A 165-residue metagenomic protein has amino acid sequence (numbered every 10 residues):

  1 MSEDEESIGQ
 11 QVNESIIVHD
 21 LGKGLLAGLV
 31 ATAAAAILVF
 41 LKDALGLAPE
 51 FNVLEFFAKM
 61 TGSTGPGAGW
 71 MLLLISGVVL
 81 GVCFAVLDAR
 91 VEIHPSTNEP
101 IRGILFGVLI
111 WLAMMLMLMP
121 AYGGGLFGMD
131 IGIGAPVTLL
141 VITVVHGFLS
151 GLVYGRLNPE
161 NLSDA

Functional and structural regions predicted by a protein language model:
S2-A165: Juxtamembrane/disordered regions of integral membrane proteins
